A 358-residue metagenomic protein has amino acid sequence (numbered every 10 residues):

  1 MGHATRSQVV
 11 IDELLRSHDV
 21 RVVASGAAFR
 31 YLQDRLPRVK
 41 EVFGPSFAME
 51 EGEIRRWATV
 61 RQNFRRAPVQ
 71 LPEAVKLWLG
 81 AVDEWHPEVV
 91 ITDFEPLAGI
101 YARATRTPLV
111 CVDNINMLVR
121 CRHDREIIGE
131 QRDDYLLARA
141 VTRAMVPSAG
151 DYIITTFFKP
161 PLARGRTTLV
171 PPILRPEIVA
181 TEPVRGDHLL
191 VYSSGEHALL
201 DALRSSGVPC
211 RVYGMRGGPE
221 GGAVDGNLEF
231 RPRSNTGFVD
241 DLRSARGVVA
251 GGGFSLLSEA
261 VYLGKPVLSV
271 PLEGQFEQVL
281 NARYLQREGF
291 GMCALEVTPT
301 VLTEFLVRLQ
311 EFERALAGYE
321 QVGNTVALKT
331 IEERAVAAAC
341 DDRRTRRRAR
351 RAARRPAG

Functional and structural regions predicted by a protein language model:
A4-L14, A28: Short amphipathic alpha-helix
I11-E13, P171-G247: Donor-nucleotide binding loops and adjacent catalytic segments primarily of GT-B fold Leloir glycosyltransferases
R16-V69: Conserved nucleotide-sugar phosphate-binding/catalytic loop shared by glycosyltransferases and other
R56-V89, L97: Conserved nucleotide-sugar donor-binding subdomain of glycosyltransferases
V89-D93, D240-L280: A donor-sugar binding/catalytic signature common to diverse glycosyltransferases and related nucleotide-sugar
T105-L169: Active-site-proximal region of nucleotide-activated glycan assembly enzymes, centered on histidine/acidic-rich loops
I127-I128, A223, F230-R233, P266-F312: Nucleotide-sugar donor-binding patch of glycosyltransferase catalytic domains
E304-G358: C-terminal amphipathic helix plus adjacent low-complexity, charged tail appended to glycosyltransferase catalytic
